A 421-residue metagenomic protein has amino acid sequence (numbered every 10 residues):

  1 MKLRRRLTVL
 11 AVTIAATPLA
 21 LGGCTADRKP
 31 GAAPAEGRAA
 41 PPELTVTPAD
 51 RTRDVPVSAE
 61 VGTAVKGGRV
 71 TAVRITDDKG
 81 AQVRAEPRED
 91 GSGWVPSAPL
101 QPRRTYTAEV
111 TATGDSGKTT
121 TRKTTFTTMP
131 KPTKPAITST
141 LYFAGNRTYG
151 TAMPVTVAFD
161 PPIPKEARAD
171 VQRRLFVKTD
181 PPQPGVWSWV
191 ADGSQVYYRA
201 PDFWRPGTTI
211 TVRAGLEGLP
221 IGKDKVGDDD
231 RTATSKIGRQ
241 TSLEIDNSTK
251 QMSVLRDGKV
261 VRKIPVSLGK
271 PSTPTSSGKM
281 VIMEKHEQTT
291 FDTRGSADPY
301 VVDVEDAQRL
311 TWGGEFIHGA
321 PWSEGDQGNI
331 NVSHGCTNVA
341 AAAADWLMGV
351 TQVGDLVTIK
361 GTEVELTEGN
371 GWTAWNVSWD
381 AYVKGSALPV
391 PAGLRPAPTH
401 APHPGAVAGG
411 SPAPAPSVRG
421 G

Functional and structural regions predicted by a protein language model:
K2-R239, G393-L394, P402-G405: Acidic, low-complexity Ser/Thr/Gly/Pro-rich repeat segments typical of extracellular/periplasmic and surface-exposed
T45, G62-A64, R74, T107 (+7 more regions): Soluble periplasmic/extracytoplasmic beta-strand elements of cell-envelope proteins
G62, T107-E109, K123, T156 (+7 more regions): Extracytoplasmic/secreted envelope proteins and their assembly/folding machinery, especially bacterial periplasmic
A85-E86, S188, K259-G269, G369: Short amphipathic beta-strand/extended segments with alternating polar/hydrophobic composition
A112-T113, L216-G218, G258, Q288 (+1 more regions): Short, charged beta-turn/beta-strand-edge "cap" motif at the junction between a beta-strand and an adjacent loop
T151, S277, H286, T293-G421: Exported/periplasmic cell-wall-interacting domains
A158, P162, E166, L255 (+3 more regions): Structured segments of extracytoplasmic/periplasmic soluble domains in secreted or envelope-associated proteins
I221-G325: Gly/Pro-biased beta-strand-loop elements
